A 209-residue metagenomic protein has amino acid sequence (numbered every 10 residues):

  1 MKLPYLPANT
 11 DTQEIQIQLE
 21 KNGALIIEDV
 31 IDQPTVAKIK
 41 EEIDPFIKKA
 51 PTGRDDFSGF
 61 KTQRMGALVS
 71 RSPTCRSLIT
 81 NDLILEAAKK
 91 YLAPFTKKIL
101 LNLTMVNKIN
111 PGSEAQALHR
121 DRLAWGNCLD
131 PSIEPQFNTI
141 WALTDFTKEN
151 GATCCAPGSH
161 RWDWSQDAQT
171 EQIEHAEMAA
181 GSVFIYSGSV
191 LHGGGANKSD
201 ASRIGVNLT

Functional and structural regions predicted by a protein language model:
M1-K21, E28-C128: Non-heme Fe(II)-dependent double-stranded beta-helix
G23-A24, G181: Catalytic palm active-site di-aspartate
I26-I27, T139-W141, F184-Y186: Short hydrophobic-aromatic micro-motifs
L103-V106, T139-W141, V206-L208: A structural signal for short, well-ordered beta-strand segments
N107-K108, D145-F146, S189-V190: Short Ser/Thr-interspersed hydrophobic loop/turn segments at strand-loop and sheet-helix junctions that line or gate
G112-M178: Catalytic core of non-heme Fe(II) oxygenases with the double-stranded beta-helix
W164-T209: Catalytic core of Fe(II)/2-oxoglutarate
